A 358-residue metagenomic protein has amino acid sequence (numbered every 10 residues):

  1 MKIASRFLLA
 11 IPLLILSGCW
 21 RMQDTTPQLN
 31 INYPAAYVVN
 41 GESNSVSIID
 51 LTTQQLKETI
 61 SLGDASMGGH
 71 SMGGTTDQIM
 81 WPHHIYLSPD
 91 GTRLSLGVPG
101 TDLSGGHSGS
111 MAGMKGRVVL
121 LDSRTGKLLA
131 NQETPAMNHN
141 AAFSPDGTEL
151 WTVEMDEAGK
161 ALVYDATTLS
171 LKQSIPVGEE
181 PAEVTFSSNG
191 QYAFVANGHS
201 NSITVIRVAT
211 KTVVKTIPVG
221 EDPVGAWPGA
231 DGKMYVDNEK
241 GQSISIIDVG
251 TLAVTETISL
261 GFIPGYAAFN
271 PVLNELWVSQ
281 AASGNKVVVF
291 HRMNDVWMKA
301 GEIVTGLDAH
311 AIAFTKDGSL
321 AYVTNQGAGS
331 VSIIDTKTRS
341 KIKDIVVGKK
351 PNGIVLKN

Functional and structural regions predicted by a protein language model:
M1-L8: Bacterial N-terminal signal peptides that target proteins for export
L8-S17: Bacterial N-terminal signal peptides
G18-N358: Predominantly soluble domains enriched in secretory-pathway, periplasmic, or organellar proteins
